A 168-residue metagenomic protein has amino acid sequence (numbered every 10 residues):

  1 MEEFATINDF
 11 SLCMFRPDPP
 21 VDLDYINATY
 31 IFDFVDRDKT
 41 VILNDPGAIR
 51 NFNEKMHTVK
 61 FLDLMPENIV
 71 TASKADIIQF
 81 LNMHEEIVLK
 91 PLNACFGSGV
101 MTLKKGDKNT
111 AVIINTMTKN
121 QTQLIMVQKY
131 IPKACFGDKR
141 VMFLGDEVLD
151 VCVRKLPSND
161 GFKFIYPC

Functional and structural regions predicted by a protein language model:
M1-V70, D76: Conserved N-proximal alpha/beta basic substrate-recognition cap immediately N-terminal to, or forming the N-lobe
D36, L81-N82: Anion (oxyanion) recognition and catalysis
I42, I87-V88: Hydrophobic beta-strand scaffold residues
T58-D63, I87, G106-K108: Short, hinge-like loop/turn segments at secondary-structure boundaries
A72, L89: Single, functionally critical "micro-switch" positions that shape active/binding sites and transmembrane helices
A75, N82-E85, F96-C168: Phosphate-binding site of ATP-dependent enzymes
L92: Predominantly flavin-linked oxidoreductase catalytic cores and closely associated redox partners
